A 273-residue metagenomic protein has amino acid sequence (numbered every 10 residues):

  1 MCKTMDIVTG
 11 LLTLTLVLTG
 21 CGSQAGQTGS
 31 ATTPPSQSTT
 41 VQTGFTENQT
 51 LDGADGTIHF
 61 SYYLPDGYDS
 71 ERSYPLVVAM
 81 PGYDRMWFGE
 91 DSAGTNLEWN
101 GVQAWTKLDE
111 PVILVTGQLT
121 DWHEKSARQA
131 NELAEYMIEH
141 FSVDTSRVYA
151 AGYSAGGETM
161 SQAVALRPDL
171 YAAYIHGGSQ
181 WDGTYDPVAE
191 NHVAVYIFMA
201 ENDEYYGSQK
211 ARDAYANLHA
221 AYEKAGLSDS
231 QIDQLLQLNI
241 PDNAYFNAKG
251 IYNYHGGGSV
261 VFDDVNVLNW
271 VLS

Functional and structural regions predicted by a protein language model:
T9-T19: Bacterial N-terminal signal peptides
C21-Y74, E158, A163, K224-L236: A domain-start/cap signature at the N-terminus of enzymes
G67-R72, W122-S154: Gly/Ser-rich "nucleophile elbow"/oxyanion-hole loop immediately N-terminal to the catalytic nucleophile in hydrolases
L76, M80-N131: Active-site machinery of serine-nucleophile hydrolases
D91-A93, G207-K224: Short alpha-helix in the alpha/beta-hydrolase fold that links the catalytic acid
E110, A189-V195: Short, proline-enriched alpha-helix->beta-strand connector loops that line the catalytic pocket of alpha/beta-hydrolase
E139-H140, S146-A189: Primarily recognizes the serine-hydrolase "nucleophile elbow" in alpha/beta-hydrolase and SGNH/GDSL folds
F198, N202-E204, E223-S273: C-terminal catalytic histidine-bearing segment of alpha/beta-hydrolase fold enzymes
